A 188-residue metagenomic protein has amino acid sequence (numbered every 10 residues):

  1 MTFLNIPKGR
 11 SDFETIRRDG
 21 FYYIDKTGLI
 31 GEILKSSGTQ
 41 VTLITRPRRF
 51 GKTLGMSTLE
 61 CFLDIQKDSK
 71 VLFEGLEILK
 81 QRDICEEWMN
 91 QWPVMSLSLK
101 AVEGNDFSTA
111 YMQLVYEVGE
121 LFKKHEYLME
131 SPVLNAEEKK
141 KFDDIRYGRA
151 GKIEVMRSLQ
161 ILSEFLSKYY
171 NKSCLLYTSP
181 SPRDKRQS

Functional and structural regions predicted by a protein language model:
K8-G28: N-terminal pre-Walker A segment at the start of P-loop NTPase domains
G9-R10, T109, Q113, G119-M156: Conserved P-loop NTPase mechanochemical-coupling segment
G38-T42: Pre-Walker A (Motif I) flank of P-loop NTPase domains
T45-L54: Walker A/P-loop nucleotide-binding motif
S57-C61: A conserved segment at the C-terminal end of the G1
S69-Y127: P-loop NTPase motor core
K152-S173: Conserved helicase/translocase P-loop NTPase motor core
Y177-P182: Conserved small/polar residues in nucleotide/adenosyl-binding loops
